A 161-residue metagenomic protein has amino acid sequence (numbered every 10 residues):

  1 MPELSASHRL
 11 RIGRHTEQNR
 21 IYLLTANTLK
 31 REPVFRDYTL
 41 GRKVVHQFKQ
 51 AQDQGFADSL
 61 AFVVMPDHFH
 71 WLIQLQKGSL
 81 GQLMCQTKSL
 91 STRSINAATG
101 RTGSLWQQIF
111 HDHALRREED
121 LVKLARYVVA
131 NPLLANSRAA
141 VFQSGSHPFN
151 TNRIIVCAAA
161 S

Functional and structural regions predicted by a protein language model:
M1-S161: Short catalytic/metal-binding and nucleic-acid-binding patches
